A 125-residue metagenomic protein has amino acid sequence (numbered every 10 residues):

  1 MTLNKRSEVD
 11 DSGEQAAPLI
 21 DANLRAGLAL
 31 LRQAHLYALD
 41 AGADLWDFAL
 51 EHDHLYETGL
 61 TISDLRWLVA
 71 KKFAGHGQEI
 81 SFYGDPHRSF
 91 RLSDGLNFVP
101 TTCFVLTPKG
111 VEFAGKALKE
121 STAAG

Functional and structural regions predicted by a protein language model:
T2-A70, G77-Q78, S93-T102, A114-S121: Short amphipathic alpha-helical interface segments
G75-H76, P86: Long, charge-rich, low-complexity alpha-helical segments
F82-F90, C103-V105: Minor-groove-contacting beta-hairpin "wing" of winged helix-turn-helix DNA-binding domains
A124-G125: Short, intrinsically disordered terminal segments enriched in charged and Pro/Gly residues
